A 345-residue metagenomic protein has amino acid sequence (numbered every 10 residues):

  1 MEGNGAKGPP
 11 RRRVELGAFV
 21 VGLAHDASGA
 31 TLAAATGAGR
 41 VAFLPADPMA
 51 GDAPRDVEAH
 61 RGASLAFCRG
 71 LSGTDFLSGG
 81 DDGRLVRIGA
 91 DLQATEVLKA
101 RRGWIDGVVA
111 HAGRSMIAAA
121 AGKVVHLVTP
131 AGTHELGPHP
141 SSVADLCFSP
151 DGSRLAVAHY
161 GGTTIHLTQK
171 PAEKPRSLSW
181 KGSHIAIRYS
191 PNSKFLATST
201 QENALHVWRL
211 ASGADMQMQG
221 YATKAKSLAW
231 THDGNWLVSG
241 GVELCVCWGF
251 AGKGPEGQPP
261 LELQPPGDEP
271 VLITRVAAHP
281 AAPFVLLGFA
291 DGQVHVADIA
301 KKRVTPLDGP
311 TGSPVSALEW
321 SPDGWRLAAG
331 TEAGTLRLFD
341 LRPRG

Functional and structural regions predicted by a protein language model:
M1-G345: WD40-repeat beta-propeller superdomains and closely related acidic/aromatic-rich repeat-like regions
